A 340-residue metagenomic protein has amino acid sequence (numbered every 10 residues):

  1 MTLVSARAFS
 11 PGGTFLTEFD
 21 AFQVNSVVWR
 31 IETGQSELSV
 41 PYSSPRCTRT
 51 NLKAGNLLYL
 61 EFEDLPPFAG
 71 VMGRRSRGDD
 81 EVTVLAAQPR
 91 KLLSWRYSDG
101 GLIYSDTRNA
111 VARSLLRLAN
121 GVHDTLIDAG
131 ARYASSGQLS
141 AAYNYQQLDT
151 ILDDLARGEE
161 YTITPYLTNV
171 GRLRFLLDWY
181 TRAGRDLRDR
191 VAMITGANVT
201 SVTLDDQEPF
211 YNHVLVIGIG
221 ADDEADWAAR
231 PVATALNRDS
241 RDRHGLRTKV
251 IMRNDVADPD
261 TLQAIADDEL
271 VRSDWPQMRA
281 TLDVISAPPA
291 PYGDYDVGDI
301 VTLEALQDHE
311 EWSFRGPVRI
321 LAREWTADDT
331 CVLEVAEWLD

Functional and structural regions predicted by a protein language model:
M1-T33, I194-V202: Solvent-exposed edge beta-strands and adjacent loop segments that serve as assembly or binding interfaces
T2-A6, A183-D328: Acidic, small/polar-enriched beta strand-loop surface segments
F15-L57: N-terminal "assembly arms/tails" that initiate or stabilize quaternary assembly in self-assembling proteins
Q23-R30, V71-S76, T164-L167, L321-R323: Short amphipathic beta-strand and strand-loop transition segments with alternating hydrophobic
W29-R46, D80-L92, V216, D274-P288 (+2 more regions): Oligomerization/assembly interface segments of phage tail-like spikes and tubes
C47-Y133, D340: Surface-exposed cap/loop segments at beta↔alpha junctions
L65, Y104-N109, A141-D149, Q207-P209 (+2 more regions): Solvent-exposed, acidic/flexible segments
R74-L93, A129-Y211, L215: Short beta-strand-centered interaction patches in the first periplasmic/extracellular domains of large envelope
